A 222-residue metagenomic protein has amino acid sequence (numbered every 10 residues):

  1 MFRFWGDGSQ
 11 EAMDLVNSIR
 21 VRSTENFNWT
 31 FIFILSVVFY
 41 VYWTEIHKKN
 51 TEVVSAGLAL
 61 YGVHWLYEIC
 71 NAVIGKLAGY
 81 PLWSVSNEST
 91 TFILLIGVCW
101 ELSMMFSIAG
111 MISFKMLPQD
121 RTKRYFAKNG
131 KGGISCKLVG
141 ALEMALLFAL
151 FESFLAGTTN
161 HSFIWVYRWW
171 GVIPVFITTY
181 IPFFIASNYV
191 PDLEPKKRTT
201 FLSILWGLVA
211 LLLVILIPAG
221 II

Functional and structural regions predicted by a protein language model:
M1-I222: Aromatic-rich, lipid-facing transmembrane alpha helices and their immediate juxtamembrane interface loops in integral
